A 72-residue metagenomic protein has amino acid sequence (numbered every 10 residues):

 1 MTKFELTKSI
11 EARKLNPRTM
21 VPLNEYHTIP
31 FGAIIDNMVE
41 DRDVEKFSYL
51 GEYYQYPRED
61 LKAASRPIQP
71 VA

Functional and structural regions predicted by a protein language model:
M1-P22, E40-D41, L50, D60-A72: SH3-family beta-barrel domains
V21-V39: Conserved beta-strand/loop element in small beta-rich adapter and peptidoglycan-binding domains
A33-E59: SH3/SH3-like beta-barrel superfamily modules
